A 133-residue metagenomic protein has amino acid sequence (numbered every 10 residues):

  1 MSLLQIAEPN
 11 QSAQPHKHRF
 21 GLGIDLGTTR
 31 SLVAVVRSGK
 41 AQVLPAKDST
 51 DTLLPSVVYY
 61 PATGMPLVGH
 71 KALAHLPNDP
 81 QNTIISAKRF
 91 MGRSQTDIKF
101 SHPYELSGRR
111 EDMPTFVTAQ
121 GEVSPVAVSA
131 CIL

Functional and structural regions predicted by a protein language model:
M1-P55, Y60-L133: N-terminal phosphate-binding loop and flanking beta/alpha elements of the actin-like ATPase fold
